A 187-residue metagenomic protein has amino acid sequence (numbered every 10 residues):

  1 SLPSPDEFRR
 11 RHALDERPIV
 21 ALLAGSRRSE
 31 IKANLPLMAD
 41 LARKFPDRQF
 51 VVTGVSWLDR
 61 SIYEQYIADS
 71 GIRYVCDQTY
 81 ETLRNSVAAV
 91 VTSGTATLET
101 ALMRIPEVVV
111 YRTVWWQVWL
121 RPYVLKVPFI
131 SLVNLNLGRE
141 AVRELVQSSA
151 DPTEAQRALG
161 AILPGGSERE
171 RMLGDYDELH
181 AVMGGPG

Functional and structural regions predicted by a protein language model:
S1-G187: Nucleotide-activated sugar donor-binding and catalytic core shared by glycosyltransferases and related lipid-linked
